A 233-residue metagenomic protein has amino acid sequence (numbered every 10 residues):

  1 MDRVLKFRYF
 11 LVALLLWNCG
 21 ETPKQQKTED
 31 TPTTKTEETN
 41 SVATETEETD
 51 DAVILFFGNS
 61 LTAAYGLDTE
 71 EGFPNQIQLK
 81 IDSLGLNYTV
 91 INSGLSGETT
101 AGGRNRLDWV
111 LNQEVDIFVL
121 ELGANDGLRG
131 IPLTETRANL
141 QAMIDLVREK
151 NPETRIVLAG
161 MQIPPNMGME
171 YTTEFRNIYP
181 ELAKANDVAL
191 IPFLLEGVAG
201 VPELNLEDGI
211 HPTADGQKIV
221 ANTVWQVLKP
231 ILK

Functional and structural regions predicted by a protein language model:
M1-W17: Sec-dependent bacterial lipoprotein signal peptides
L15, I91, V157: Conserved Rossmann-like nucleotide-binding pocket used by diverse enzymes that bind dinucleotide cofactors
C19-P23: Bacterial signal peptide processing site
D30-S96, R106-E114: Serine-esterase "nucleophile elbow" of acetyl-processing enzymes
L61-A64, D68, G94-E98, N125-G127 (+1 more regions): Short histidine/acidic/glycine/proline-rich micro-motifs that form metal- and phosphate-coordinating active-site loops
A101: N-terminal helical cap/lid subdomain that shapes the substrate entry/recognition surface in HAD-like hydrolases
R104-K233: Alpha-helical cap/lid subdomain in secreted, periplasmic, or secretory-pathway luminal O-acyl-processing enzymes
